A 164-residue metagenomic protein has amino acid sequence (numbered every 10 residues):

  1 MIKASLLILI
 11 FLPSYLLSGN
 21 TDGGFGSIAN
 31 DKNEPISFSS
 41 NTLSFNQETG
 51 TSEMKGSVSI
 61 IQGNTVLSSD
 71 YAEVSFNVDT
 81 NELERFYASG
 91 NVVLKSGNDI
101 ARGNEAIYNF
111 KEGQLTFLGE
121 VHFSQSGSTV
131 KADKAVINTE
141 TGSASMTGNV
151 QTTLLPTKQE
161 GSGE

Functional and structural regions predicted by a protein language model:
M1-E164: Mature-chain termini and adjacent capping regions
